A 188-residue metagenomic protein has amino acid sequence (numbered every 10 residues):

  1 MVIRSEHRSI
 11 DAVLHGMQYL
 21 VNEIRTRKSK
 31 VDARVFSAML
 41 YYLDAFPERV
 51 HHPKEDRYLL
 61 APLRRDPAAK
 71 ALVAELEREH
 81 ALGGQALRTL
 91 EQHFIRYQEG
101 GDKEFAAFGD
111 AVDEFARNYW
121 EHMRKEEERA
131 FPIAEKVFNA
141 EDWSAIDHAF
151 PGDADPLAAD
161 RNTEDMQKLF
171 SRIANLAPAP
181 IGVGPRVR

Functional and structural regions predicted by a protein language model:
M1-R188: Small-residue-biased structural context
